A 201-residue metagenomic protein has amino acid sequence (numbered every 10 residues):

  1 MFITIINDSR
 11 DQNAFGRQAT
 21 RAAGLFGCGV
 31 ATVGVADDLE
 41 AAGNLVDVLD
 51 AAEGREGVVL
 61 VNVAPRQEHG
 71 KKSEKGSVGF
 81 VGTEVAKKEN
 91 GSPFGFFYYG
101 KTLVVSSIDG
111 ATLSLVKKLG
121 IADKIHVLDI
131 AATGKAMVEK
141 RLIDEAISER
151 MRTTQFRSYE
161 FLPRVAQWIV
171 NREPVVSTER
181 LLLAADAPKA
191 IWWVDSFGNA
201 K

Functional and structural regions predicted by a protein language model:
M1-Q155: Replace "Mg2+/Mn2+-dependent" with "divalent metal-dependent
D123-K201: Anionic-ligand-binding alpha/beta catalytic cores of soluble enzymes and soluble regulatory domains that recognize
